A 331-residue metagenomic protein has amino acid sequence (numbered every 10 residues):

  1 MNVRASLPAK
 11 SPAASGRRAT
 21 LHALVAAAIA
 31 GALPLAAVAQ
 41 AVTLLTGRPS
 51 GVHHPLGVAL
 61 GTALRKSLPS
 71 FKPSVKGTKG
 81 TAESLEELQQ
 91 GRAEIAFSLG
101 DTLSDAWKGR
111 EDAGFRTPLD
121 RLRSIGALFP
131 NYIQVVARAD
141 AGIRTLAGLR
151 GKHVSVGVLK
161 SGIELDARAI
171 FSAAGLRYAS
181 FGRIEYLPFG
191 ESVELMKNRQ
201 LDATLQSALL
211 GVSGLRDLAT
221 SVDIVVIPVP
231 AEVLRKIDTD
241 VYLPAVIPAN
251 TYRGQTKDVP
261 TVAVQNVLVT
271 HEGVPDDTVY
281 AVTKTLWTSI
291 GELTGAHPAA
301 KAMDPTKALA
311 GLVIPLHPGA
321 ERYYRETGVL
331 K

Functional and structural regions predicted by a protein language model:
S6-A27: N-terminal secretory signal peptides and thylakoid transit peptides that target proteins across membranes
L33-A39: Sec/Tat signal peptide C-region and signal peptidase I cleavage site
V42-S67, F71-K72, N131-N198, A310 (+1 more regions): Bilobed "Venus flytrap"/periplasmic-binding protein-like clamshell domains and structurally analogous long
P55-A59, R65-L88, G254-T256: Extracytoplasmic small-molecule ligand-binding "clamshell" domains of the periplasmic binding protein/Venus flytrap
G100, E111, A141, R177-V269 (+1 more regions): Pocket-lining segment of extracytoplasmic ligand-binding domains
G114-L128, I133, T251-P260: A structural signal for short loop-to-beta-strand junctions that line the ligand-binding cleft of periplasmic/secreted
K152-A169, V241-L312: Ligand-binding clefts/hinges and TM-proximal coupling segments of bilobed small-molecule sensing domains
L187-E191, K197-R199, A208-V226, E232 (+2 more regions): An extracytoplasmic/periplasmic, membrane-proximal ligand-sensing/linker region
